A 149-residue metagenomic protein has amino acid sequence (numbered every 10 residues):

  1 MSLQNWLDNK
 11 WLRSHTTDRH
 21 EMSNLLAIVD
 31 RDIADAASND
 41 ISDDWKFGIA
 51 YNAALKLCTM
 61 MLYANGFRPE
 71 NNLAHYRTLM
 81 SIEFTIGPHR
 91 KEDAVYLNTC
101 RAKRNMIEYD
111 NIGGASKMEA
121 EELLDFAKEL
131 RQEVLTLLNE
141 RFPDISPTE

Functional and structural regions predicted by a protein language model:
M1-E149: Terminal alpha-helical segments
